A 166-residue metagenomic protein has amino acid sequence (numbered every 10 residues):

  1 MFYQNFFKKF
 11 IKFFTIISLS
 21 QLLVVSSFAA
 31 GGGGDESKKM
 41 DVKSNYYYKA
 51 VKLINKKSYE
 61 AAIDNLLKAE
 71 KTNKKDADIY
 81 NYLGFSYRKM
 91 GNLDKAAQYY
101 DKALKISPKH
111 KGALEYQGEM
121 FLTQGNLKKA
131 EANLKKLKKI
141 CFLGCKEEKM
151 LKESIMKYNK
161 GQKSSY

Functional and structural regions predicted by a protein language model:
G32-K43, E131-Y166: Terminal, low-structured helical/coil segments at or just beyond the last alpha-helical repeat
D41-T72, D76: Alpha-helical segment of the N-proximal tetratricopeptide repeat
T72, I106, K139-L143: Structural marker of alpha-solenoid helical repeat scaffolds
D76, H110, G144-C145: Residue-level recognition of tetratricopeptide repeat
Y82, Y116, M150-S154: Canonical tetratricopeptide repeat
